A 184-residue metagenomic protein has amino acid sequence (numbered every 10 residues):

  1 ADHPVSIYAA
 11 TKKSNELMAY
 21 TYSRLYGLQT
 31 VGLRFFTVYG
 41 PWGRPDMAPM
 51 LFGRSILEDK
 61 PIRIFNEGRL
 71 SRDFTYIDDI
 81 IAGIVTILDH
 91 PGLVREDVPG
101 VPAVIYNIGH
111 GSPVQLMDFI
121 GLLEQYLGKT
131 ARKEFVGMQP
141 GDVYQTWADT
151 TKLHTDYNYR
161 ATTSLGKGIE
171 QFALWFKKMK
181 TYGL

Functional and structural regions predicted by a protein language model:
A1-G32, G43-R44: Catalytic helix-loop patch of NAD(P)-dependent Rossmann-fold dehydrogenases
H3, P41-P45, S112, A161: Residue-level signature of the cytosolic catalytic core of signaling kinases
V5, R34-F36, G109: Active-site beta-alpha turn of Rossmann-fold NAD(P)-dependent dehydrogenases/reductases
F35-V38, E67: Active-site loop/turn elements of alpha/beta-hydrolase fold enzymes, especially the short glycine-/histidine-rich
V38-G40, I80: Conserved sequence/active-site signature of Rossmann-fold short-chain dehydrogenase/reductase
R54-L184: C-terminal substrate-binding subdomain of Rossmann-fold SDR/epimerase-dehydratase oxidoreductases
